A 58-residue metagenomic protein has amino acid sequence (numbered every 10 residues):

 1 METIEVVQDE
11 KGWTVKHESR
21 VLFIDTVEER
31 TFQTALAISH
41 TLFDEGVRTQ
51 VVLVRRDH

Functional and structural regions predicted by a protein language model:
M1-E2, A37: A generic local structural motif
E2-V21: Short aromatic-glycine-(Arg/Gly/Cys) micro-motifs in beta-strand/loop hairpins
V21-T26, V52: N-terminal start-of-chain detector that recognizes signal peptides and the immediate post-cleavage beginning
T26-R48: A short, charged, amphipathic alpha-helix used as a generic interaction element across diverse proteins
Q50-H58: Short, charged, surface-exposed hinge/linker loops at domain edges that act as mobile lids or interdomain connectors
